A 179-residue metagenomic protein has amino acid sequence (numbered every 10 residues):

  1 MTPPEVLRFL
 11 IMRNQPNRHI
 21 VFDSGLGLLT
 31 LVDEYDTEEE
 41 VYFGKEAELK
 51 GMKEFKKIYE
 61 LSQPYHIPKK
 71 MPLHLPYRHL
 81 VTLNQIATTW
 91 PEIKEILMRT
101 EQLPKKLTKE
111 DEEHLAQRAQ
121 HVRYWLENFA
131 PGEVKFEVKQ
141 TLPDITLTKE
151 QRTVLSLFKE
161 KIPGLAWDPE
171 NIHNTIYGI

Functional and structural regions predicted by a protein language model:
M1-Y124: Catalytic adenosine-cofactor/nucleotide-binding cores of aminoacyl-tRNA synthetases and other
R99-I179: Basic, alpha-helical terminal appendages of large translation-related enzymes
